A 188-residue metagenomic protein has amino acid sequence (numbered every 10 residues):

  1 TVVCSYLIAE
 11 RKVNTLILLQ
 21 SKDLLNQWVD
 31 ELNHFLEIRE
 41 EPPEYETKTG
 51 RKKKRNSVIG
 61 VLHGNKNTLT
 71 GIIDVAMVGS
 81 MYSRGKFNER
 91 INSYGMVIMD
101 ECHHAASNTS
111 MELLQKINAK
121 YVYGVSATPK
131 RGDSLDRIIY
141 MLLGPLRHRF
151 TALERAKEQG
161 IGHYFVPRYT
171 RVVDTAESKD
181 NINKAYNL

Functional and structural regions predicted by a protein language model:
T1-I8, L16: Walker A/P-loop
A9, K22-N65: Conserved helix-turn-beta segment of the N-terminal RecA-like "Helicase ATP-binding" lobe in SF1/SF2 helicases
V13-S21: Conserved RecA-like ASCE P-loop NTPase motor core of nucleic-acid helicases/translocases
I17-L18, V61, G124: Structural beta-sheet core signal
N26-Q27, L69-T70, S83, R131-D136 (+1 more regions): Switch/connector loops and helix/strand junctions flanking conserved nucleotide-binding motifs in nucleotide-processing
H63-M96, S107-E112: Conserved helix/coil segment N-terminal to the catalytic DExD/H
G95-M96, H103-V173: Post-DEXD/H (motif II) to motif III coupling segment of the RecA-like Helicase ATP-binding lobe
N183-L188: Conserved helicase/translocase motor-coupling segment
